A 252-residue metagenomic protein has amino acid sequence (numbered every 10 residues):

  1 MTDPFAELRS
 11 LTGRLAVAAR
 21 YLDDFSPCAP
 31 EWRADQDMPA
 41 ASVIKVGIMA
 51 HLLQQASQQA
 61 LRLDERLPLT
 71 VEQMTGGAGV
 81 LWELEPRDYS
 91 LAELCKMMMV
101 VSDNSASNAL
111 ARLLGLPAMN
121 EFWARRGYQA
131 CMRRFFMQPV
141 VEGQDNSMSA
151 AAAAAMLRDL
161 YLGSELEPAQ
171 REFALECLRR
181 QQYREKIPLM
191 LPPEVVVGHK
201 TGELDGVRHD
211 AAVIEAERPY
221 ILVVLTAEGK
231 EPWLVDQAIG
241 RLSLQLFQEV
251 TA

Functional and structural regions predicted by a protein language model:
M1-T12, C28-A29, G163-E185, T201-A252: Structured C-terminal helix/loop/strand segments within mature extracytoplasmic catalytic/sensor domains
P4, S90-L94, A106, L110 (+5 more regions): Stable alpha-helical elements in mature extracytoplasmic
G13-D37: Short, conserved catalytic-motif segment at the N-terminal edge
R14, A109-E165: Mid-domain, small-residue-enriched loop/turn segments at the edges of structured enzyme/sensor domains
P39-L67, L222: Active-site SXXK
A50-Q58, R112, A155-L162, F247-Q248: Short glycine/serine- and small hydrophobic-enriched flexible loop segments
Q58-E83: Short, glycine/proline-biased beta-turn/loop segments that scaffold the active-site neighborhood
M74-N108, N146: Conserved catalytic neighborhood of penicillin-recognizing serine enzymes
